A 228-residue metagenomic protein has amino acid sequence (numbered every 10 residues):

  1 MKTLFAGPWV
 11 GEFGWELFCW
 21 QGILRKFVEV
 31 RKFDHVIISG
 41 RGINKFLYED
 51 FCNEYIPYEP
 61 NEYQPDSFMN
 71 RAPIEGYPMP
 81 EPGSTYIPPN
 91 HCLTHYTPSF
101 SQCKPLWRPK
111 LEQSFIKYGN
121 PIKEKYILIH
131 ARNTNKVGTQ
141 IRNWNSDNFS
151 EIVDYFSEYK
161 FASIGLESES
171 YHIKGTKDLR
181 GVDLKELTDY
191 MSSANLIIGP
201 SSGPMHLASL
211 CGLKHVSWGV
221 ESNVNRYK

Functional and structural regions predicted by a protein language model:
T3-F5, Y126, L196: Structural motif
T3-P88, E186-D189, P204-L207, N223: Active-site and donor-binding regions of nucleotide-sugar-utilizing enzymes
F33, F51-N53, Y159, G175-T176 (+2 more regions): Short, well-ordered alpha-helix to beta-strand connector turns
S39-G42, E124-L187, L207: Catalytic donor nucleotide-activated moiety binding site of glycosyltransferases and closely related
S67-L128: A nucleotide-sugar donor-handling region in carbohydrate enzymes
A162, K177-L179, I198, K214-W218: Hydrophobic/aromatic beta-strand patches that form the interior of the parallel beta-sheet core in alpha/beta enzyme
S192-I198: Acidic donor-binding loop of glycosyltransferase active sites
S209-K228: Nucleotide-sugar donor-binding patch of glycosyltransferase catalytic domains
